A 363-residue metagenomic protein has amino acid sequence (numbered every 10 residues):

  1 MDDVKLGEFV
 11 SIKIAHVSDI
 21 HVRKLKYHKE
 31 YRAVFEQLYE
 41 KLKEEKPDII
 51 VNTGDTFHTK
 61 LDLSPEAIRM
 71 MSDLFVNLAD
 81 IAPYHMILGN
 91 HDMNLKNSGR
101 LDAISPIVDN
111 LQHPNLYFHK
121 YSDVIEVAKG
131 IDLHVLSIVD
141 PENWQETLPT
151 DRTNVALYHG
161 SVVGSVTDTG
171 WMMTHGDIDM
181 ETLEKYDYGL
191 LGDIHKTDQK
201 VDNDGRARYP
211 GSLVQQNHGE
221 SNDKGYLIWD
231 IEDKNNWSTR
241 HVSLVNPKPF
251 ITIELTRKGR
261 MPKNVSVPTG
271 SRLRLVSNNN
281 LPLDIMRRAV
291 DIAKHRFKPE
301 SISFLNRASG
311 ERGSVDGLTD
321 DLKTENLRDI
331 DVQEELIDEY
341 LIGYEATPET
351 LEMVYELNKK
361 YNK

Functional and structural regions predicted by a protein language model:
D2-Y31, V155-H159: Mobile, glycine- and charge-enriched loop segments and immediately flanking short secondary-structure elements within
L6-A15, V124-H134, T150-V155, N203-A207 (+2 more regions): Beta-strand-turn-beta hairpins that frame and shape the catalytic cleft of phosphate-ester-processing enzymes
G7-V10, D48-I49, I231-K363: Accessory, non-catalytic peripheral segments of nucleic-acid enzymes
D19, I50, D55, M71 (+7 more regions): Divalent metal-coordination and catalytic microenvironments
I20, K24-V124, T182-L183: Core catalytic region of metal-dependent phosphoesterases/phosphodiesterases, especially metallo-beta-lactamase-like
H21-L25, H58-L61, I87-S98, I125 (+4 more regions): Active-site environment of divalent metal-dependent phosphoester hydrolases
D92, S98-E181: Conserved catalytic scaffold of divalent metal-dependent phosphoesterases
D168-W237: Conserved beta-sheet core of the metallophosphoesterase superfamily
